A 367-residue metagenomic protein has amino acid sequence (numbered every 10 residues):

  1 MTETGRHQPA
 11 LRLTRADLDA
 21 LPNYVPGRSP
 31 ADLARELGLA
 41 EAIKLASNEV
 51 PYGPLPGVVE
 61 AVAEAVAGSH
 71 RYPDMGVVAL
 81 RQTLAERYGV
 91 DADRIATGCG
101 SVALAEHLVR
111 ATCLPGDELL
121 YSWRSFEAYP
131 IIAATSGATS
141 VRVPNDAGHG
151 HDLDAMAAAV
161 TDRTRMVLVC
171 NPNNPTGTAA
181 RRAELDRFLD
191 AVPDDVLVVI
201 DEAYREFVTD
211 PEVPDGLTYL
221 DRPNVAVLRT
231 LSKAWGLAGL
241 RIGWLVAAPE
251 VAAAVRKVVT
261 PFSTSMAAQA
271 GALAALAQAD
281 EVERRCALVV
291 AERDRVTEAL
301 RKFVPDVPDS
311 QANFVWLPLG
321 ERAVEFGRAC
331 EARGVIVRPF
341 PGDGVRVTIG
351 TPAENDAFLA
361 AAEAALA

Functional and structural regions predicted by a protein language model:
T2, A183, R328-R333, R338-A367: PLP-dependent enzyme catalytic core of the Aspartate aminotransferase-like
T2-V102, H107: N-terminal small-domain helix-loop-helix segment of the aminotransferase-like
K44, D306-S310, V337-F340: Short beta-strand
G76, N224-R301, P305-P308: PLP-dependent aminotransferase class I/II
A111-V169: PLP-dependent aminotransferase-like
A134, H151-R163, P175-A234: Active-site pre-lysine segment of PLP-dependent enzymes
V289-V290, D294, E298-R333, I349: Conserved PLP-binding catalytic core of the aspartate aminotransferase-like
